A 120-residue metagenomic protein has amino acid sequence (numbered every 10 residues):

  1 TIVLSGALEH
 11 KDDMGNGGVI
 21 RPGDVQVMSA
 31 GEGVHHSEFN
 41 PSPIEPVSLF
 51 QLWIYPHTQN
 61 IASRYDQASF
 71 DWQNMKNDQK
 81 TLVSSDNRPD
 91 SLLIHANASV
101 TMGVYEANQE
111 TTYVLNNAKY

Functional and structural regions predicted by a protein language model:
T1, Q26, Q51, Q79-T81: Structural motif
T1-E9, W53-P56, M102-E106, N116-Y120: Short, conserved beta-strand element in jelly-roll/cupin
L4, R21, E32, P46-F50 (+3 more regions): A generic structural signal for short beta-strands and their flanking turns/coil linkers
D12-S29, W72-M75, Q109, L115-N116: Short acidic-glycine-tyrosine-enriched beta hairpin
D13-G15, A30-N60: Ligand-binding loop in jelly-roll beta-barrel domains
V19-I20, S42-E45, L93-I94, L115: Solvent-exposed alpha-helices and their adjacent loops that cap or buttress functional pockets in soluble metabolic
I61-D66: A non-catalytic, helix-rich entry segment at domain boundaries
A68-F70, K76-Y120: Acidic/His-leaning functional-site neighborhoods
